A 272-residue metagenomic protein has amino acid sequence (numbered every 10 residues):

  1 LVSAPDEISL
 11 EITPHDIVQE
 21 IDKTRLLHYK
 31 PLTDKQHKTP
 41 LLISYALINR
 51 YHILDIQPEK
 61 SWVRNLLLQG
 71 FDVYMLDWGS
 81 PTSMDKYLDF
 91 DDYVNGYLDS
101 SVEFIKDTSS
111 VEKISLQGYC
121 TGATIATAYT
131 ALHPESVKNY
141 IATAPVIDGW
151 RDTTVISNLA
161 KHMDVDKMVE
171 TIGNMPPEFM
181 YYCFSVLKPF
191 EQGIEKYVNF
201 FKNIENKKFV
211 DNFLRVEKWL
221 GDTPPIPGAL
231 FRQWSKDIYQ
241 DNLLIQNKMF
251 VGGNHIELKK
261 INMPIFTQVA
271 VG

Functional and structural regions predicted by a protein language model:
S3-A4, E11-T82: Short, surface-exposed "cap/lid" segments of acyl-processing enzymes
Y87-T108: Alpha/beta-hydrolase active-site loop
D107, V111, I125-A229: Alpha/beta-hydrolase-fold enzymes
Q117-G122, A126: Gly/Ala-rich beta-loop-alpha elbow adjacent to hydrolase catalytic centers
E135, L258-N262: Short, conserved loop/helix-junction motifs that constitute active-site signature segments in enzyme catalytic cores
I238-E257: Active-site nucleophile elbow and catalytic-triad environment of alpha/beta-hydrolase enzymes
I261, T267-V269: Short beta-strand/loop motif that positions the catalytic acidic residue of the alpha/beta-hydrolase fold
